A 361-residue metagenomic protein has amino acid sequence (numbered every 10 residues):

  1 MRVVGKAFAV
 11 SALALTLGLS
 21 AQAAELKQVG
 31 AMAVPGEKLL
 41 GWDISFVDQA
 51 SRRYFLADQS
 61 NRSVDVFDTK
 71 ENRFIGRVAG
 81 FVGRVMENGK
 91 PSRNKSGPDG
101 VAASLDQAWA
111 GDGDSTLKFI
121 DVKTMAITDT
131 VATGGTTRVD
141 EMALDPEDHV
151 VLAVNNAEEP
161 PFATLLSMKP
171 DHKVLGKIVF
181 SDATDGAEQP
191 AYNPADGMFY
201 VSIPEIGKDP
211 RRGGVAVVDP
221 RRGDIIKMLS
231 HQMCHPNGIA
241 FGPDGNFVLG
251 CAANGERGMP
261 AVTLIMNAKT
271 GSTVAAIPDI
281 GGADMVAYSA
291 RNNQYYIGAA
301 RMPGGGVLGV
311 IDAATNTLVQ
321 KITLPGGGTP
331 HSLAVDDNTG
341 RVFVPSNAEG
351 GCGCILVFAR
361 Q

Functional and structural regions predicted by a protein language model:
M1-A7: Positively charged n-region of N-terminal signal peptides that target proteins for export
A7-S20: Bacterial N-terminal signal peptides
L19-Q361: Predominantly soluble domains enriched in secretory-pathway, periplasmic, or organellar proteins
